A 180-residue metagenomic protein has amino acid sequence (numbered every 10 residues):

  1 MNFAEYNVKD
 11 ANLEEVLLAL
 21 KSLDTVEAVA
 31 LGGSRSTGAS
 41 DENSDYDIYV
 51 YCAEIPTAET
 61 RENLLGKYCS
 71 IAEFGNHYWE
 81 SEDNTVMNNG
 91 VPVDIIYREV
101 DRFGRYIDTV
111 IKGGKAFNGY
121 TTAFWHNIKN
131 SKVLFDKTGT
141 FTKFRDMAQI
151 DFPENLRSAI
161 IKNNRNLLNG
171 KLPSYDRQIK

Functional and structural regions predicted by a protein language model:
M1-A30: Helical scaffold of the NTase/Pol beta-like nucleotidyltransferase catalytic core
N2-E5, C69-I179: Conserved NTP/Mg2+-binding pocket subregion across the NTase superfamily
V16-L17, R61-N63, E154: A short alpha-helix capping/helix-coil boundary motif
V26-E27, Y46, G75-E80: Accessory alpha/beta interaction modules
V26-S40, V133-F141: Short N-terminal helix-initiation segments at or just after the protein's N-terminus
G32-K67, E82-Y97: Catalytic metal-binding acidic patch
